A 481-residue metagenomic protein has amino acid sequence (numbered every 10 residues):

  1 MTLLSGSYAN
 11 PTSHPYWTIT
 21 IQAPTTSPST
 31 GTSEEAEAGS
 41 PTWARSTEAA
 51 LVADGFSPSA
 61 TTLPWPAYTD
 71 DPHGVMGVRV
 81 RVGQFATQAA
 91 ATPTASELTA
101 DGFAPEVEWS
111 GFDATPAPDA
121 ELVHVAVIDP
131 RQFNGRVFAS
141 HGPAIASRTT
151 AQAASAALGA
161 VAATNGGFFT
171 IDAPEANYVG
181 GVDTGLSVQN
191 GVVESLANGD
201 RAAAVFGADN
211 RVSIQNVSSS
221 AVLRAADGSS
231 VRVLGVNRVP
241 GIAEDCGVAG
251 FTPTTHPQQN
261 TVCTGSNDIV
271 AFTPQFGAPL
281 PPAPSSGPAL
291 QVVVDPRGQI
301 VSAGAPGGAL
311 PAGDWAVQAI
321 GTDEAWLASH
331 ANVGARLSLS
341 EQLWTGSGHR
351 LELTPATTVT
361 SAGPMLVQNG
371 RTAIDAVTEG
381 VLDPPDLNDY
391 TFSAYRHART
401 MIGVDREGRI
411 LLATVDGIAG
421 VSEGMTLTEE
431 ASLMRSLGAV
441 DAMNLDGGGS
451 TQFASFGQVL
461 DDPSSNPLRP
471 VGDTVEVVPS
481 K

Functional and structural regions predicted by a protein language model:
M1-K481: Gly/Ser/Thr/Pro-rich low-complexity, intrinsically disordered segments
